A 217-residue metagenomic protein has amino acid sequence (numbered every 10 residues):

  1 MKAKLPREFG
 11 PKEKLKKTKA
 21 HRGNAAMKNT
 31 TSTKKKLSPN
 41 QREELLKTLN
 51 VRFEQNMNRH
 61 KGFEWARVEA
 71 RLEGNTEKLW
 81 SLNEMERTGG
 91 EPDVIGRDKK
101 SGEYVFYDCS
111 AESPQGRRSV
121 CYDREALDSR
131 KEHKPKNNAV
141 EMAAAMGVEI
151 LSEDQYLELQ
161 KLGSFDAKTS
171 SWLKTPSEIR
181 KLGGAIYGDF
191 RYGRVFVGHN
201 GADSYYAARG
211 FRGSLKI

Functional and structural regions predicted by a protein language model:
K12-A26: Short, Lys/Arg-enriched N-terminal segments with co-localized hydrophobic residues within the first ~10-30 amino acids
K28-E149, E153-I217: A binding-site-centric feature that preferentially detects glycan-recognition modules on secreted/surface proteins
